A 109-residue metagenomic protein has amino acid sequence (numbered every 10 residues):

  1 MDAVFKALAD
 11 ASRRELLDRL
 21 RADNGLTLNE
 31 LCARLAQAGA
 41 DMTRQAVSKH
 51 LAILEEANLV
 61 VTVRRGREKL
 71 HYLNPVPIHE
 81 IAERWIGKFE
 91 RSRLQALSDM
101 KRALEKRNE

Functional and structural regions predicted by a protein language model:
M1-V4, E109: Short, intrinsically disordered or compositionally biased N-terminal tails of bacterial proteins
V4-A7, A11-R44, E68-E80, R84: N-terminal helix-turn-helix DNA-binding core of bacterial DNA-binding proteins
D18, A22, H79-E109: Amphipathic alpha-helical dimerization/coiled-coil segments that flank or bridge DNA-binding/regulatory modules
L51-A52: Short, hydrophobic-biased segments on the C-terminal half of alpha helices that form "recognition helices"
E55-G66, Y72: Beta-hairpin "wing" of winged helix-turn-helix
